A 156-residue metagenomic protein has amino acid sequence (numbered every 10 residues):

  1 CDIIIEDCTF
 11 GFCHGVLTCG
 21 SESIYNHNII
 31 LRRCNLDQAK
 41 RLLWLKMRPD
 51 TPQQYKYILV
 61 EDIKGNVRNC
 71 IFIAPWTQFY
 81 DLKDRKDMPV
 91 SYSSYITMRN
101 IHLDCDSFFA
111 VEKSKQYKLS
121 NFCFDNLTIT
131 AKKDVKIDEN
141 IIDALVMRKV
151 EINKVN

Functional and structural regions predicted by a protein language model:
C1-N156: Extracellular/periplasmic carbohydrate-active domains that bind, remodel, or depolymerize complex polysaccharides
